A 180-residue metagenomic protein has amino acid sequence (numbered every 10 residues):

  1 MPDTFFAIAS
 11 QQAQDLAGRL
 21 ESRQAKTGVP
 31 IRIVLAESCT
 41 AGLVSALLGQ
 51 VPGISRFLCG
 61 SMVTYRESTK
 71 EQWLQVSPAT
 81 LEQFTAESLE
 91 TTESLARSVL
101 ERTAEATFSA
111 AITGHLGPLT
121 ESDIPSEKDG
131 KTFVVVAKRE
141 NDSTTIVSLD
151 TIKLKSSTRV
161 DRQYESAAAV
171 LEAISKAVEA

Functional and structural regions predicted by a protein language model:
M1-A180: Short alpha-helical segments enriched in small residues
